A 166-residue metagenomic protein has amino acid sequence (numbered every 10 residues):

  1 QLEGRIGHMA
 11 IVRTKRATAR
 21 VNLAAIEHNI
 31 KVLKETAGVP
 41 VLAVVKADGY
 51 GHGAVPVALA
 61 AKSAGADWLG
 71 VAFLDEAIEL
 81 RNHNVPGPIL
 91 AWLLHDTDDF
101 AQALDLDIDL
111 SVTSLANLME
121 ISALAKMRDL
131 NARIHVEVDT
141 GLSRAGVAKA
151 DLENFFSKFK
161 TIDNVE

Functional and structural regions predicted by a protein language model:
Q1-H8: Short, Lys/Arg-enriched N-terminal segments with co-localized hydrophobic residues within the first ~10-30 amino acids
A10-R13, A17-R20, A25-E27, V39-E166: Active-site-proximal beta-alpha core segment in soluble small-molecule metabolic enzymes
T36: Conserved PLP-enzyme active-site core in the AAT-like
